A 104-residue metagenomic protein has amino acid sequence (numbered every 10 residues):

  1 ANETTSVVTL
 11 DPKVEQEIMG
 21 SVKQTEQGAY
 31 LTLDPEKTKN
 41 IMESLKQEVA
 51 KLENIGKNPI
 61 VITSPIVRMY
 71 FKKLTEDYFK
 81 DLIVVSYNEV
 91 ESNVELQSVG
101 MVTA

Functional and structural regions predicted by a protein language model:
A1-A104: Extended, low-charge hydrophobic alpha-helical regions
